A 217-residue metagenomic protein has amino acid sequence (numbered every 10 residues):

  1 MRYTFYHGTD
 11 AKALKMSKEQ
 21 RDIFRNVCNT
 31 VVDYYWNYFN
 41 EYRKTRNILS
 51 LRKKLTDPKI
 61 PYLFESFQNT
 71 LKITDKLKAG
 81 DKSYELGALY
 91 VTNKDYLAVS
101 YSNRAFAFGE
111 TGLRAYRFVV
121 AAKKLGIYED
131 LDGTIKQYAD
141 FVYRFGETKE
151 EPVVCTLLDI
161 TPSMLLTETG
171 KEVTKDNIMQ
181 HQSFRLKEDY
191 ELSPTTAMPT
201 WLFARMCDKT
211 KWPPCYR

Functional and structural regions predicted by a protein language model:
M1-Y84: ADP-ribose/NAD+-binding catalytic cleft of ART/PARP-like enzymes
Y6-H7, Y90, Y101: Aromatic side chains
D10, L14, S102, F106-R217: Active-site and NAD+-binding cores of ADP-ribose-processing enzymes
K53-Y90, I127-V154: Intrinsically disordered, low-complexity acidic Ser/Thr-rich regulatory segments
T92-K94: Short HxH-centered metal-ligating active-site micro-motif
Y96-S102: Short amphipathic alpha-helices within nucleic acid-binding modules
